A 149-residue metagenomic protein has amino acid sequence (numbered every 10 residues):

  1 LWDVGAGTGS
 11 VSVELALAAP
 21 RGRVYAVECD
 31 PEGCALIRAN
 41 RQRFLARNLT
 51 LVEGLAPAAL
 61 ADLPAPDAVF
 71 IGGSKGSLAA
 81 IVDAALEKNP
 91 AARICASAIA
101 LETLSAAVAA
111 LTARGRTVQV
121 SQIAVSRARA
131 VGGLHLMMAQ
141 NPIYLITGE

Functional and structural regions predicted by a protein language model:
L1-G7: Conserved class I S-adenosyl-L-methionine
L15: Aromatic pocket-lining residues of Rossmann-like dinucleotide-binding sites
G22-Y25: Short beta-strand element of Class I
V27-P66: S-adenosyl-L-methionine
E28-G33, G73-S74, I99: Short beta->alpha hinge that forms the Motif I/post-I loop of the SAM-binding pocket
A65-G73, A80, R93: Short SAM/SAH-binding signature in class I
A84-Q140: C-terminal substrate-binding/active-site "lid" region of AdoMet-derived donor-dependent transferases
